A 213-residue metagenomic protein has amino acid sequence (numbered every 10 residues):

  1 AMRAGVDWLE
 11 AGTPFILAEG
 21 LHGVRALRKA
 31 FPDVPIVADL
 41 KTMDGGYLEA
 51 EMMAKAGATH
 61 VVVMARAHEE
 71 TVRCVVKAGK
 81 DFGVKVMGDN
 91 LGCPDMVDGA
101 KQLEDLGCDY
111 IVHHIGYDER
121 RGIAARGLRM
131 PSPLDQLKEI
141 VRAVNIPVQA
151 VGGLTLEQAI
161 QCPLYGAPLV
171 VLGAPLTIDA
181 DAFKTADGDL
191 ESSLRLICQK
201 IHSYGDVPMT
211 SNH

Functional and structural regions predicted by a protein language model:
A1, L27, M53, G79 (+4 more regions): Generic structural signal for hydrophobic
A1-R25, Y165-A167: N-terminal glycine-rich anion-binding loops that anchor highly charged ligand groups
R3-D7, A30-V34, K55-H60, K80-K85 (+3 more regions): Glycine-enriched alpha-helix->loop->beta-strand junction motifs that scaffold or abut catalytic
W8-I16, P35-M43, T59-E70, K85-C93 (+2 more regions): Catalytic beta/alpha-barrel core
L17-K41, C74-G92, L128-A150, G188-S211: Alpha-helix-loop-beta-strand connector modules within alpha/beta enzyme cores
G45-A56, P94-L106, A143-I146, A150 (+1 more regions): Catalytic cores of alpha/beta
A58-E70, I111-I123, Y165-S193: Glycine-rich phosphate-binding active-site loops on the catalytic face of alpha/beta enzymes
C93-A143: Active-site rim beta-loop-alpha module in soluble metabolic enzymes
